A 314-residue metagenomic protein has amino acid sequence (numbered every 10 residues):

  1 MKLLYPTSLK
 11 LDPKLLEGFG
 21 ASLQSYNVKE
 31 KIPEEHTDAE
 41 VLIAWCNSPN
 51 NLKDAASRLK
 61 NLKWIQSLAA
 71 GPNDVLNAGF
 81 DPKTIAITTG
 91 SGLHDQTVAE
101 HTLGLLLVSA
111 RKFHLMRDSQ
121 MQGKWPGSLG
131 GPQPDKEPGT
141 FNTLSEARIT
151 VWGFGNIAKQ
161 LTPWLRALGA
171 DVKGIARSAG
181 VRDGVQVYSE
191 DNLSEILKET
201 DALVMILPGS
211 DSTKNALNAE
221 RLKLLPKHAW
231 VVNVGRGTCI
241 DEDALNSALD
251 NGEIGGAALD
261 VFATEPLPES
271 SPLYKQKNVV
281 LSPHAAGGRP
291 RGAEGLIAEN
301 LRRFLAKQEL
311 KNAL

Functional and structural regions predicted by a protein language model:
M1-T88: An N-terminal-biased, well-structured beta-alpha scaffold segment characteristic of Rossmann-like dinucleotide-binding
Y5, I149-V151: Hydrophobic Val/Ile/Leu positions in short beta-strands of Rossmann-like dinucleotide-binding domains
P49-L52, N73-D74, D211-T213, C239-I240 (+2 more regions): Short glycine-rich, flexible loops that bind phosphorylated cofactors or substrates
L68, A86-L93, G235, H284: Short beta->alpha connector loops at strand-helix junctions that form conserved, small/polar/Pro-enriched
I85, G90-R148: Phosphate-binding beta-alpha-beta segment of Rossmann-like dinucleotide-binding domains, i.e., the NAD(P)
I157: Hydrophobic/small residue at the entry helix of a nucleotide-binding pocket
K173, S178-P272: Rossmann-like adenosine-cofactor binding region
P268, Q276-G295, E299-F304: Adenosine-phosphate binding glycine-rich loop
